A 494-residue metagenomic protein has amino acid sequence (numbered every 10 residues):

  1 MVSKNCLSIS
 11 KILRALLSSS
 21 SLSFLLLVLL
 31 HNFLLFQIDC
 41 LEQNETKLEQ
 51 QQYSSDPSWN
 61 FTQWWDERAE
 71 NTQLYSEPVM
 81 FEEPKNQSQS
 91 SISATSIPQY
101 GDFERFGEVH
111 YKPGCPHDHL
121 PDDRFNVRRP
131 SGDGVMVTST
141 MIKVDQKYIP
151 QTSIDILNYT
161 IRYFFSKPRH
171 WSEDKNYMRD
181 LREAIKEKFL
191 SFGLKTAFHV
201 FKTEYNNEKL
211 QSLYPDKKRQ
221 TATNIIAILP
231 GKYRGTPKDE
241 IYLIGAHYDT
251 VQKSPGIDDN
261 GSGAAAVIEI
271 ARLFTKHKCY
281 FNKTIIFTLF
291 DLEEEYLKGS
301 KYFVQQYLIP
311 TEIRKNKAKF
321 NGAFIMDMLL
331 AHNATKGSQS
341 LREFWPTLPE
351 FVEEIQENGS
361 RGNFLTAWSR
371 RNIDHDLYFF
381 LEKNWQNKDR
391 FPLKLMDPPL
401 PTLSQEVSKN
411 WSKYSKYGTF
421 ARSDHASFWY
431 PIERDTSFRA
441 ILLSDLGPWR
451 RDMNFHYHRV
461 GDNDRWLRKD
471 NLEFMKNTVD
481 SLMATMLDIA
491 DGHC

Functional and structural regions predicted by a protein language model:
M1-L27: Classical eukaryotic N-terminal signal peptides for Sec-dependent ER targeting/secretion, especially the positively
V2, L26-E49: N-terminal signal peptide
S54-D66, N71, Y75-P84, I97-F125 (+1 more regions): A non-catalytic alpha/beta surface segment that caps or lines the substrate-entry region of metallo-dependent hydrolase
K143-P150, F165-Y177, Q211-P215, V251-N260 (+4 more regions): Second-shell loop/turn segments in exported
S153-I161, S191-F192, Y214-L289: Catalytic-core environment of secreted peptidases
V251-E382: Acidic/histidine-rich catalytic neighborhood of metal-dependent amide-processing enzymes
L329-C494: Active-site-adjacent substrate-binding region of metalloamidase/peptidase-like peptide-processing proteins
